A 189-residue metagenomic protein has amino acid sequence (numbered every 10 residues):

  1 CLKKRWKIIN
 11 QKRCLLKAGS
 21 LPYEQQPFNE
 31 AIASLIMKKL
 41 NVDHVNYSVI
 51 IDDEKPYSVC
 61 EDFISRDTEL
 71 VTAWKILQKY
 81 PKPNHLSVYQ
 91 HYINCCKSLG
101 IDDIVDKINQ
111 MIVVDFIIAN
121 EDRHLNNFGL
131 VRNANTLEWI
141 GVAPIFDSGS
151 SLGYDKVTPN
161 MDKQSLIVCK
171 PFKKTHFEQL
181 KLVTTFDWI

Functional and structural regions predicted by a protein language model:
C1-Y80: Conserved ATP-binding subdomain of kinase catalytic cores across diverse folds
G19, N135-I189: C-terminal catalytic region of ATP-dependent kinase domains
Q25-A31, K97-G100, M111-V114, C169-F172: A generic short-segment signal for beta-strand/edge and adjacent turn/coil regions
K38, V45-V49, Q90-Y92, K173-Q179: Short C-terminal domain-edge/linker segments immediately following a structured domain
L40-V42, P83-S87, D155, I167-F172: Glycine-rich loops and low-complexity Gly/Arg-rich segments that provide flexible linkers or classic glycine-based
T72, N84, V88, K181-I189: A diffuse structural propensity rather than consistent per-protein peaks
A73-L99: Hydrophobic alpha-helical segments and helix pairs
Y89-V157: Conserved kinase catalytic-core segment
